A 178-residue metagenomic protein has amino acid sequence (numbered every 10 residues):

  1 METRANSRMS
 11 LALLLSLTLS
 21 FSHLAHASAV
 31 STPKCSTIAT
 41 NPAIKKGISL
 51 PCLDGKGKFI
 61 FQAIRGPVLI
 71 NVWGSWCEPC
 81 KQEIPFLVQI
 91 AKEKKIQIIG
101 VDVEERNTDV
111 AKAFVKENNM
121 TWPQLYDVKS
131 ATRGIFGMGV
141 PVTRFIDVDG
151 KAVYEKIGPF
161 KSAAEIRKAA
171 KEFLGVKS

Functional and structural regions predicted by a protein language model:
M1-P51, A163-K168, S178: N-terminal targeting signals for export/organelle localization
G47-V68: A short beta-strand-turn-helix
G66-V68, W73-W76, G139: Short pre-active-site segment immediately N-terminal to redox-active cysteine/selenocysteine motifs in thiol-based
L69-I70, I98, T143: Hydrophobic beta-strand anchors of alpha/beta hydrolase catalytic cores
V72-Q89: Conserved redox-active cysteine motifs that mediate thiol-disulfide chemistry, especially di-cysteine Cys-X(1-2)-Cys
G74-P79, E104-T108, S130-A131, P159-F160: Solvent-exposed loop/turn segments at secondary-structure junctions within structured extracellular/periplasmic domains
Q97-V128, V140: Conserved segment of the thioredoxin-like fold in thiol-based oxidoreductases
E117-M120, Y126-L174: Thiol/disulfide oxidoreductase modules built on the thioredoxin-like
